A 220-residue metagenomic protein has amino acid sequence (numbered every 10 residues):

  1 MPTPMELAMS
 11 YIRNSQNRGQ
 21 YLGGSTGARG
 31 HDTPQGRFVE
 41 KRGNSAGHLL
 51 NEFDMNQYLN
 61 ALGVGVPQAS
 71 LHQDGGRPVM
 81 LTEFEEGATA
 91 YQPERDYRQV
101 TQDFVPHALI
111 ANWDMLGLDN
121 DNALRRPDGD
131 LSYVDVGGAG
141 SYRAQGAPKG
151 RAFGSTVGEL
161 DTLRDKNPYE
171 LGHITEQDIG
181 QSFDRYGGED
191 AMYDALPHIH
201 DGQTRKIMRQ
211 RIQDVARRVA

Functional and structural regions predicted by a protein language model:
M1-P4, Q177: Absolute N-terminal positional cue centered near the fourth residue
T3-A90, L109-W113: Conserved ATP-binding subdomain of kinase catalytic cores across diverse folds
G43-G47, Y97, K166: Conserved aromatic-histidine-acidic binding/catalytic patches
M55-G63, F104-A108, Y186, I212 (+1 more regions): Hydrophobic, Leu/Ile/Phe/Ala-enriched alpha-helical segments that form helix-helix packing faces
Y58-A61, R98-T101, R151-S155: Short, low-complexity, polar/charged sequence segments that are solvent-exposed and flexible
A88-G146: Conserved kinase catalytic-core segment
R126, D130-A220: C-terminal catalytic region of ATP-dependent kinase domains
